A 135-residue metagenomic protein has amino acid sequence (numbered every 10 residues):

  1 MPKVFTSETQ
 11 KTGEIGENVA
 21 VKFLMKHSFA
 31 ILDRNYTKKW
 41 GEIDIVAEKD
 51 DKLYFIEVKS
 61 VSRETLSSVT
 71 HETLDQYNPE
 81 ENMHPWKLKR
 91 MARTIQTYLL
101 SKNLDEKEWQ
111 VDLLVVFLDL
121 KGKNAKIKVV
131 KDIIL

Functional and structural regions predicted by a protein language model:
M1-R34: Acidic-basic catalytic patches of nuclease active cores, encompassing PD-(D/E)XK and other metal-cofactor nuclease
L24, I43-S68, M91: Conserved catalytic cores of phosphodiester-cleaving nucleases, focusing on short active-site segments
K38-G41: Short acidic/glycine-enriched loop/turn segments that link adjacent beta-strands
S60-F117: Catalytic cores of nucleic-acid endonucleases
F117-L135: Short, low-complexity, polybasic intrinsically disordered segments
